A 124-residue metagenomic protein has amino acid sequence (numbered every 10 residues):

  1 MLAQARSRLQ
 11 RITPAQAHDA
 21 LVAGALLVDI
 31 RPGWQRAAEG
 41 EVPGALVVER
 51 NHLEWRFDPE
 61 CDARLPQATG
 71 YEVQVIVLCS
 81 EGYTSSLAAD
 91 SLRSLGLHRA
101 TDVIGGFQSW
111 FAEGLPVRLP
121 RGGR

Functional and structural regions predicted by a protein language model:
M1-A25, G33-V75, Y83-R124: Rhodanese-like catalytic fold shared by cysteine-dependent sulfurtransferases and DSP/PTP-type phosphatases
V28: Active-site flanking residues adjacent to catalytic metal/cofactor-binding acidic residues
L78: Short, surface-exposed ligand- or partner-binding patches at beta-edge/loop junctions that are enriched in aromatics
